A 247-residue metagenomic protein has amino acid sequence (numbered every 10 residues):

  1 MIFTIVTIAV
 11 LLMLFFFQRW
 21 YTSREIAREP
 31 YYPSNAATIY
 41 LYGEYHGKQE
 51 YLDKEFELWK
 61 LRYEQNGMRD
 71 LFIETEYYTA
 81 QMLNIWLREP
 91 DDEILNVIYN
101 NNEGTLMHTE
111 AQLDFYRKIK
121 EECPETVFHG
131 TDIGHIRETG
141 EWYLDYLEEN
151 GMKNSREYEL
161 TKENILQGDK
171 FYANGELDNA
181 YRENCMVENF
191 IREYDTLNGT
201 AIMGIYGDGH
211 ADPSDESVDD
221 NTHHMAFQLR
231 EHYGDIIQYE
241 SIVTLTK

Functional and structural regions predicted by a protein language model:
F3-K247: Compositional signal for N-terminal targeting/processing segments
